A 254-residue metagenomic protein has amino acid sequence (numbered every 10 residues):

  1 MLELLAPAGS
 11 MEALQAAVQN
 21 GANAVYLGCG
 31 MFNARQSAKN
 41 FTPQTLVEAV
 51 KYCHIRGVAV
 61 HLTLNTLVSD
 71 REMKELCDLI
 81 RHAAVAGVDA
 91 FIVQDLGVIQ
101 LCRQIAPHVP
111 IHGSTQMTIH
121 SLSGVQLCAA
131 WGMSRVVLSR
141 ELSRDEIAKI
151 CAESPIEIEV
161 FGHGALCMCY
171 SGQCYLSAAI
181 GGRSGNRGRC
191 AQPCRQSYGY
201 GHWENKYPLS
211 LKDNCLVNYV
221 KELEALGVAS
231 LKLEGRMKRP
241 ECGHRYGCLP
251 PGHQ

Functional and structural regions predicted by a protein language model:
M1-I119, V137-E141, E146-S230, M237-Q254: Active-site pocket-lining/capping segments in soluble small-molecule metabolic enzymes
L122-S123: Conserved nucleotide-cofactor-binding alpha/beta core module
W131-G132: Hydrophobic alpha-helical bundles that form the membrane domains of multi-pass transporters
